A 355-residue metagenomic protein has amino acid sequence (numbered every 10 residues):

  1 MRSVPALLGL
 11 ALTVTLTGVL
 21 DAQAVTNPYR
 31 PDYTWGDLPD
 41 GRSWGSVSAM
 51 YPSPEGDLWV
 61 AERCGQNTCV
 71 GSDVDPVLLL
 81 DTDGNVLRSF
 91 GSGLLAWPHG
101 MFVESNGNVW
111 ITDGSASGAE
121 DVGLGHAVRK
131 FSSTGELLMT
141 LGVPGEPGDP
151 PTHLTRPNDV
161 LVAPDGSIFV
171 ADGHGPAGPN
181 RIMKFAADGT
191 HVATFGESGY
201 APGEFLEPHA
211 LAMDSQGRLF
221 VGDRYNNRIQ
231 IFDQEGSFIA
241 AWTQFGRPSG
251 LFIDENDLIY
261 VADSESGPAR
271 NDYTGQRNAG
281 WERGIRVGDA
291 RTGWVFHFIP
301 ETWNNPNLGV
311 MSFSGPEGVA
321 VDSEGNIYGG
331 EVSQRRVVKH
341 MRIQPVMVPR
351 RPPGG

Functional and structural regions predicted by a protein language model:
M1-V4: Positively charged n-region of N-terminal signal peptides that target proteins for export
A6-T17: Bacterial N-terminal signal peptides
G18-A22: Sec/Tat signal peptide C-region and signal peptidase I cleavage site
Q23-G355: Eukaryotic scaffold repeat domains enriched in small/polar residues
